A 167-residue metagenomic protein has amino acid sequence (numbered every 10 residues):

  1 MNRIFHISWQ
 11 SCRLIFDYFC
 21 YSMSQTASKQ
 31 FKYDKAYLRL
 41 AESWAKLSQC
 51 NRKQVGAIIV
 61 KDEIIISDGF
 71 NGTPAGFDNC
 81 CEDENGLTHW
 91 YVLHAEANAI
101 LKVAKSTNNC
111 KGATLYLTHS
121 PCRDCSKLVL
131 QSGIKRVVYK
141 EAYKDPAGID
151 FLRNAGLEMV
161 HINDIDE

Functional and structural regions predicted by a protein language model:
R3-I4, C12-E167: Zinc-dependent deaminase catalytic domain
